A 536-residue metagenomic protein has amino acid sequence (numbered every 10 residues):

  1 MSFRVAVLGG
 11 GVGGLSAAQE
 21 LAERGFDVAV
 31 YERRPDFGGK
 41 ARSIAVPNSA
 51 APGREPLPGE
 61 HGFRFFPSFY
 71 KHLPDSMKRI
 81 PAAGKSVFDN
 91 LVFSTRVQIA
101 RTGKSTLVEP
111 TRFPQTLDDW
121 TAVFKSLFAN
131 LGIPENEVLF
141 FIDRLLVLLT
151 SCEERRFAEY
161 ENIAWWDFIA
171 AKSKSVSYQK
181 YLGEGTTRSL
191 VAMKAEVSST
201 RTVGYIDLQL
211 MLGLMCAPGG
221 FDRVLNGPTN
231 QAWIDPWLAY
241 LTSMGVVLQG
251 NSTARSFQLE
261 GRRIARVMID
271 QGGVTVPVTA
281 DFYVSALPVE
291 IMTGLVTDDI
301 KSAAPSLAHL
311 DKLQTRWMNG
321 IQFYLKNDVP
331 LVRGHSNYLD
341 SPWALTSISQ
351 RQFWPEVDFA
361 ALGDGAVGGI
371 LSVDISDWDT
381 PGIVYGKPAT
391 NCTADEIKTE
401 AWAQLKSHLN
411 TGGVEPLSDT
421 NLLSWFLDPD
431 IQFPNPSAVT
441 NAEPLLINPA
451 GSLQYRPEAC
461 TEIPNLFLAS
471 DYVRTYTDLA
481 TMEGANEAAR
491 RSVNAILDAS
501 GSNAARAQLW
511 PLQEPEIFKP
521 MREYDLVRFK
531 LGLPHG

Functional and structural regions predicted by a protein language model:
F3-V30: N-terminal Rossmann-like FAD-binding beta1-loop-alpha1 element of flavoenzymes
G13, D36, E290: Conserved Rossmann-like nucleotide-cofactor binding loop
A22-S49: Glycine-rich FAD pyrophosphate-binding loop
A51-R144, R155: Dinucleotide-binding Rossmann-like beta1-alpha1 core, especially the glycine-rich loop that anchors the ADP
F141-A265: Active-site/ligand-binding neighborhood in enzyme catalytic cores
M215-L225, A280-F282, L287-R456, E462-E487 (+3 more regions): C-terminal segments that line or cap access tunnels to active or ligand-binding sites in enzymes and enzyme-associated
A495-G536: Active-site-proximal substrate-binding core of FAD-dependent oxidoreductases
